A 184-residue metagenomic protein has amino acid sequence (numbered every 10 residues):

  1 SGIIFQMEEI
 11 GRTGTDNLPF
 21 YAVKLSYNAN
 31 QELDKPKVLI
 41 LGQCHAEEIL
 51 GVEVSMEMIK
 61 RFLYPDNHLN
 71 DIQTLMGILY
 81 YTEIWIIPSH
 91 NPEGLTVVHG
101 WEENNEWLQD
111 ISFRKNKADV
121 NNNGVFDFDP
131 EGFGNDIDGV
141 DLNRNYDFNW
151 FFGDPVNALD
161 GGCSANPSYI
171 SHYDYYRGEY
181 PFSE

Functional and structural regions predicted by a protein language model:
S1-K35, V120-F128, G134: Soluble metallo-hydrolase cores and metallopeptidase-like ectodomains found primarily in the secretory/periplasmic
E32-L39, I49-E184: Active-site/substrate-binding loop(s) of hydrolase catalytic cores
G42: The conserved beta1-alpha1 loop
H45: Conserved phosphate/anionic-ligand binding catalytic regions in large, soluble enzymes, centered on
